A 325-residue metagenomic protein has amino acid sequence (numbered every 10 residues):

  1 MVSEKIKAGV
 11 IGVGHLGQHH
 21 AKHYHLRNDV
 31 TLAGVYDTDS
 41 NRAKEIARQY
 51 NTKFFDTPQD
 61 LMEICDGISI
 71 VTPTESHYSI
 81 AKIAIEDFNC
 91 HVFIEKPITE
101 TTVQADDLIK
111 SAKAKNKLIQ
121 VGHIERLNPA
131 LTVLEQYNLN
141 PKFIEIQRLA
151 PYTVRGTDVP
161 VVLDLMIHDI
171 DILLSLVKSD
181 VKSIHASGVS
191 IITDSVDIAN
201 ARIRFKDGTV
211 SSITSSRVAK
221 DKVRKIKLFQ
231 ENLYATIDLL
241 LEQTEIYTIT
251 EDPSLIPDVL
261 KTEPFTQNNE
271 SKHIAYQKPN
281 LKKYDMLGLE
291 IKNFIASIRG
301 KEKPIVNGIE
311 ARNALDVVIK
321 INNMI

Functional and structural regions predicted by a protein language model:
M1-V2, G67-I70, L289-I325: C-terminal helix-rich "cap/oligomerization" subdomain common to oxidoreductases
M1-Y50, L173: N-terminal Rossmann-like dinucleotide-binding module
H20, Y50-S111: Beta-loop-alpha module in the N-terminal Rossmann-like domain of NAD(P)-dependent dehydrogenases, especially those
A33, D66, K142: Conserved acidic residues
D56, F93-I94, I119-V121, I237: Hydrophobic residues in well-ordered beta-strands that form the structural core
T99-G156: A contiguous active-site-proximal alpha/beta segment in oxidoreductase catalytic domains
G122-P129, Y152-V181, V196-D197, A311: Mid-domain beta-loop-alpha active-site segment that forms a flexible, acidic cofactor/metal-binding surface
I170-Y247, N280-L281, M286-G300: Contiguous beta-strand/loop segments that form the cofactor/metal-binding neighborhood of enzyme cores
